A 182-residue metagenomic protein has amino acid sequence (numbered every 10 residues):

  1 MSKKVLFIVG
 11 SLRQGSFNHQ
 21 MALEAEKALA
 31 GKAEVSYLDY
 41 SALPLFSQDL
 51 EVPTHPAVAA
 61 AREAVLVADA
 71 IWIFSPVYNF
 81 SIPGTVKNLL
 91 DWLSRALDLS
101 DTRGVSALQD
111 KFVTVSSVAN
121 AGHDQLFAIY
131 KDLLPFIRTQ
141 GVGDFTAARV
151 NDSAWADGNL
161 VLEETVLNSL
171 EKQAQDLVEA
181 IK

Functional and structural regions predicted by a protein language model:
S2-K32: N-terminal beta1-alpha1 ligand-phosphate binding loop
L6, Q140-K182: Glycine-rich phosphate/pyrophosphate-binding loop and the adjoining helix
N18-L23, F127-K131, L167: Short amphipathic alpha-helical segment that frequently serves as the phosphate-/nucleotide-binding helix
E24-L29, K131-G141: Active-site-adjacent alpha-helix of alpha/beta-hydrolase-fold enzymes
A33-S41, L45, Q140-R149: Short beta-strand elements in bilobed, periplasmic/extracellular small-molecule ligand-binding domains
Y40-P56, A154-N159: N-terminal beta-loop-helix "entrance" segment that forms/cooperates in small-molecule cofactor or anionic ligand
A57-I137: Helix-loop-strand module that forms the ligand-binding subsite of alpha/beta enzymes
